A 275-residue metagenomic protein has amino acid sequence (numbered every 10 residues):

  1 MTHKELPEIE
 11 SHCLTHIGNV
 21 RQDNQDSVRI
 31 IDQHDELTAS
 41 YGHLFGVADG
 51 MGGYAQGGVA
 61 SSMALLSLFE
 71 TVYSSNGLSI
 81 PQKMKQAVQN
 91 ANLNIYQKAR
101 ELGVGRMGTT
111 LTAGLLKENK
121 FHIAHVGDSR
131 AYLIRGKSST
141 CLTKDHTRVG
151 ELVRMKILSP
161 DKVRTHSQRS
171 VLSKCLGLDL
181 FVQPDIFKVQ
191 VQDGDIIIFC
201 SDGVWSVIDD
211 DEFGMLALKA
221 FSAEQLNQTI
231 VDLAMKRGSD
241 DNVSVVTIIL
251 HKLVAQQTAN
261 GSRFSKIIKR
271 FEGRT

Functional and structural regions predicted by a protein language model:
M1-T275: PP2C/PPM-type serine/threonine phosphatase catalytic domain
